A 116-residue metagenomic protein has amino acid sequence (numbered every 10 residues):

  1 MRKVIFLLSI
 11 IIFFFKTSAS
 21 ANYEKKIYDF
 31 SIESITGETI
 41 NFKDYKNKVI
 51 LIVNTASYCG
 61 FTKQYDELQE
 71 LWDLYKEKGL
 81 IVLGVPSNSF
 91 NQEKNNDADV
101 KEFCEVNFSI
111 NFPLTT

Functional and structural regions predicted by a protein language model:
V4-F13: Sec-dependent N-terminal signal peptides
S20-K43: N-terminal "domain-start" segment that seeds a small globular fold
K46, V53, T62: Conserved catalytic core of two-component sensor histidine kinases
N47-I50, L80: Alpha/beta-hydrolase fold active-site loops
K48, T55-Y58, P86-S89: Short pre-active-site segment immediately N-terminal to redox-active cysteine/selenocysteine motifs in thiol-based
F61-T116: Structural microenvironment flanking redox-active thiols in thiol-disulfide oxidoreductases
